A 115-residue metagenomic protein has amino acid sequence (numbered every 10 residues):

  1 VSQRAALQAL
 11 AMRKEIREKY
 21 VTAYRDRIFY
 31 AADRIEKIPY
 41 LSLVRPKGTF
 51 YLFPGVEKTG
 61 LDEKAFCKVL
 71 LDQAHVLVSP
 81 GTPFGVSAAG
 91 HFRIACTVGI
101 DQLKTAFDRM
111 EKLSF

Functional and structural regions predicted by a protein language model:
V1-F115: PLP-dependent class I/II
